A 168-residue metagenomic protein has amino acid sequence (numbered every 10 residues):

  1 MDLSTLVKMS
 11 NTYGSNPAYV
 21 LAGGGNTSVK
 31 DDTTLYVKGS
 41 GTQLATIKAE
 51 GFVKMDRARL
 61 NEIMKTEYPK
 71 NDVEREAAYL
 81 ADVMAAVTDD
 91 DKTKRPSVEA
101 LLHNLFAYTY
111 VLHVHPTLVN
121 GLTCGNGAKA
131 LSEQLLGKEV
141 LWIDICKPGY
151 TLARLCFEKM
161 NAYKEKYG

Functional and structural regions predicted by a protein language model:
M1-G168: Glycine-rich flexible loops
